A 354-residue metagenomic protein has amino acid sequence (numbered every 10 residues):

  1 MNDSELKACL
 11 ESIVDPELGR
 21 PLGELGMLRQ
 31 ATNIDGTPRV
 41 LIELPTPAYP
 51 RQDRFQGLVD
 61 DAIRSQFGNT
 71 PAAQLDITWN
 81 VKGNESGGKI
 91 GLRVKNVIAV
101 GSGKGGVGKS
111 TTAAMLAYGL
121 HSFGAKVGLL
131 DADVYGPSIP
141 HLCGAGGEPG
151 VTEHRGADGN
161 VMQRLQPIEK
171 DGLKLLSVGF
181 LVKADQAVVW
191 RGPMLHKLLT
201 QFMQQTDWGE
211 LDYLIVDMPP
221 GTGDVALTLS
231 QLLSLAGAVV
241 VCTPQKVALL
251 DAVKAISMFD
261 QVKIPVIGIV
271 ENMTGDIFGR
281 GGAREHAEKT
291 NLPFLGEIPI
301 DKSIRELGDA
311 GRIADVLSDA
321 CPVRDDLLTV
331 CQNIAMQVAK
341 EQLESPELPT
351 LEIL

Functional and structural regions predicted by a protein language model:
M1-R29: N-proximal, solvent-exposed amphipathic alpha-helical segments enriched in charged/polar residues
L10, L28, I63, V94 (+11 more regions): Residue-level signature of catalytic and energy-coupling elements of molecular machines, predominantly ATP/GTP-dependent
E24-M27, T32-G101, C331, Q342-S345: Extreme N-terminal, non-catalytic leader segments that precede Walker-type/kinase nucleotide-binding cores
V97-D133, I256: Walker A/P-loop phosphate-binding motif and the immediately C-terminal alpha-helix
L120-D185, H196, M203: Phosphate-binding loop that captures ATP/GTP phosphates
G150-E153, V178-M194, T200-T228: Switch II (G3) loop of P-loop NTPases
Q205-W208, D212-A310: Conserved catalytic-core segment of NTP-binding enzymes
A310-R324: C-terminal boundary of histidine-terminating zinc-finger modules
